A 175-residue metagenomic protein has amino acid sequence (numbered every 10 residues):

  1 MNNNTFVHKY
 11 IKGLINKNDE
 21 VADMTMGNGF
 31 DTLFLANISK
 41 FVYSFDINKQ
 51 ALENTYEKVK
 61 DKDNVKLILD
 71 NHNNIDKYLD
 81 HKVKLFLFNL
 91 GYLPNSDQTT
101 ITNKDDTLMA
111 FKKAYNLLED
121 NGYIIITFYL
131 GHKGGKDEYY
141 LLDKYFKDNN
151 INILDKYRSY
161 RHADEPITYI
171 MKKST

Functional and structural regions predicted by a protein language model:
M1-E20, F30-L33: S-adenosyl-L-methionine
N28-K40: Conserved SAM-binding loop of SAM-dependent methyltransferases across substrates and taxa, primarily the Class I
F41-D46: Conserved SAM-binding motif I beta-strand of class I
E53-D80: S-adenosyl-L-methionine
L90-M109: Mobile active-site "lid"/loop adjacent to the S-adenosyl-L-methionine
D106-D120: A short glycine-rich, Lys/Arg-flanked "PGG" loop and its adjoining helix->strand segment in the class I
N121-F128: Conserved beta-strand signature within the Rossmann-like core of class I S-adenosyl-L-methionine
H132-T175: Class I S-adenosyl-L-methionine
